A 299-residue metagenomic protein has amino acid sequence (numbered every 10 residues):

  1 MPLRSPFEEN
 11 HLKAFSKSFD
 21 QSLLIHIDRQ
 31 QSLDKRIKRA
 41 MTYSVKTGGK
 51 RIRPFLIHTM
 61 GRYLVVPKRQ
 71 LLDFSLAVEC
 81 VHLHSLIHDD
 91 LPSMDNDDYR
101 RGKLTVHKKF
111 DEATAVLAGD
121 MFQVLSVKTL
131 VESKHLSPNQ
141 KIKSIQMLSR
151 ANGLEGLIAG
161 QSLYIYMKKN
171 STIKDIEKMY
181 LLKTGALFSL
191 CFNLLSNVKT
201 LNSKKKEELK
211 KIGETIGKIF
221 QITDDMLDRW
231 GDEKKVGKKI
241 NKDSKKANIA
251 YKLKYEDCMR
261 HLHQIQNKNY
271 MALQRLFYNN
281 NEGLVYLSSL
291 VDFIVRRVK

Functional and structural regions predicted by a protein language model:
M1-I27: N-terminal amphipathic/basic leader segments beginning at the initiator methionine
A14-S18, I27-L273, E282-V295: Mg2+-dependent prenyl diphosphate-binding active-site environment of isoprenoid biosynthetic enzymes
L276-F277: Short, solvent-exposed, charged loop/turn and helix-capping segments that join or cap alpha-helices on peripheral
V298-K299: Short cytosolic juxtamembrane segments of multi-pass membrane proteins
